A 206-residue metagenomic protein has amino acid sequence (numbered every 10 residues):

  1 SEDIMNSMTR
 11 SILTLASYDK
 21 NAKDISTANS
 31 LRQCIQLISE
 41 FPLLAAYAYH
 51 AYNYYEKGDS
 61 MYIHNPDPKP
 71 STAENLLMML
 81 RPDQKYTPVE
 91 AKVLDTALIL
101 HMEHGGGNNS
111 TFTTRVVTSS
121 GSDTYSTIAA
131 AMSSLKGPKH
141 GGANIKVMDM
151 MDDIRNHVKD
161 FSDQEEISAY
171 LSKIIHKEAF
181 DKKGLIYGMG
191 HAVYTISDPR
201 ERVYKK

Functional and structural regions predicted by a protein language model:
S1-K206: Hydrophobic alpha-helical bundle cores within soluble ligand-binding/oligomerization subdomains
